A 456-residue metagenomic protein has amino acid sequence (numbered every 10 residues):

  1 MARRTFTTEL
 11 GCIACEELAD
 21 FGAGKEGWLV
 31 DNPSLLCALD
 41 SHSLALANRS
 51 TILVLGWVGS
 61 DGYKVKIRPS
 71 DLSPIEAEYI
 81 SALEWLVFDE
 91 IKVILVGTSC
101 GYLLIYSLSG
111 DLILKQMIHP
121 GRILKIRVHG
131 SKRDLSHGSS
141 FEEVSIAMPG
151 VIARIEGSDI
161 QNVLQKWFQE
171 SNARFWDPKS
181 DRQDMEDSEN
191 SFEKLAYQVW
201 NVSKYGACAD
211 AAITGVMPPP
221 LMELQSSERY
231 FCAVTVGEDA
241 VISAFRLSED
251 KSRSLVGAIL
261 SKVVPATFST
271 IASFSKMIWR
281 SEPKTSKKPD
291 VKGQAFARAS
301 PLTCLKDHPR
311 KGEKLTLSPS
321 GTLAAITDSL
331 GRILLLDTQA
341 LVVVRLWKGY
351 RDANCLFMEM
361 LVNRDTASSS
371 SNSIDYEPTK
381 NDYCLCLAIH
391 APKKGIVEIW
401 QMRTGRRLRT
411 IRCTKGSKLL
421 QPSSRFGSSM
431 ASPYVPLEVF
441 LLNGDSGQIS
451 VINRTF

Functional and structural regions predicted by a protein language model:
M1-R229, F245-K314, L334-L385, I396-S429 (+1 more regions): WD40-like beta-propeller blades
L44-A45, L95, S145, V234 (+3 more regions): Structural core positions within WD40/WD-like beta-propeller blades
R49, S99, P149, E238 (+3 more regions): Short loop/turn segments immediately following the C-termini of beta-strands
W85, M430-P433, L441-L442: Extended, charge-rich alpha-helical scaffold/interaction domains
G97, S318, T327, N381-C384 (+1 more regions): Alpha-helical repeat solenoid scaffolds
A240-S243, E438: Non-catalytic interaction/regulatory modules that flank or connect domains
K311-A325: C-terminal, well-structured subdomains that either form a transmembrane helix-short loop-helix hairpin in multi-pass
L437-T455: Blade-level signature of beta-propeller repeat domains, shared across WD40, Kelch, NHL, RCC1 and BNR/Asp-box propellers
